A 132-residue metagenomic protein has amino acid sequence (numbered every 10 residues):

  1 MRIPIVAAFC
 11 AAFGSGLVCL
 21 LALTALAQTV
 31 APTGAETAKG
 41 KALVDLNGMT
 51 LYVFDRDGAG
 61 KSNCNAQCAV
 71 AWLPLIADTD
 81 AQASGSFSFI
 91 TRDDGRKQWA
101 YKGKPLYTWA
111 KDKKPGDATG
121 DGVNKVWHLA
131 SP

Functional and structural regions predicted by a protein language model:
M1-I5: Positively charged n-region of N-terminal signal peptides that target proteins for export
V6-F9, I76: Short helix-onset patch at the extreme N-terminus, typifying the N->h transition of secretory signal peptides
C10-T24: Bacterial N-terminal signal peptides
L23-P132: Compact beta-sheet-dominated domain cores in extracellular/mature segments
